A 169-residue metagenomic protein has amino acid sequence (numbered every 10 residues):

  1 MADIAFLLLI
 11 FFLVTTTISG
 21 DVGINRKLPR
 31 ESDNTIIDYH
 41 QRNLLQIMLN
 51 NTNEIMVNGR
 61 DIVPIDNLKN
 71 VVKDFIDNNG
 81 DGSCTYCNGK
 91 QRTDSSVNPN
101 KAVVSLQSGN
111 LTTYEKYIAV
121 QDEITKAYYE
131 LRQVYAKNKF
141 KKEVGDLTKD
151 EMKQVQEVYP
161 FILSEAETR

Functional and structural regions predicted by a protein language model:
M1-G23: Hydrophobic single transmembrane helices highlighted by the model
I18-R169: Long, low-hydrophobicity, acidic/polar, solvent-exposed interaction domains
